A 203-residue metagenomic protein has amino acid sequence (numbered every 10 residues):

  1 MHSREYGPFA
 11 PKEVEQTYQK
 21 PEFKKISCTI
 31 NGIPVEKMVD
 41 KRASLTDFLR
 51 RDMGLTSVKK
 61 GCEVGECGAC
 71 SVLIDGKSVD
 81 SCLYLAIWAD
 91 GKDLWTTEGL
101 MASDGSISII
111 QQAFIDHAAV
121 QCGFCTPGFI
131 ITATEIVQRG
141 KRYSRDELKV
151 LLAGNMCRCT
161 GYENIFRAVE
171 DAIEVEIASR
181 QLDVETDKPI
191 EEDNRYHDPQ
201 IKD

Functional and structural regions predicted by a protein language model:
M1-D203: Signature of N-terminal electron-transfer/Fe-S-associated modules in redox systems
